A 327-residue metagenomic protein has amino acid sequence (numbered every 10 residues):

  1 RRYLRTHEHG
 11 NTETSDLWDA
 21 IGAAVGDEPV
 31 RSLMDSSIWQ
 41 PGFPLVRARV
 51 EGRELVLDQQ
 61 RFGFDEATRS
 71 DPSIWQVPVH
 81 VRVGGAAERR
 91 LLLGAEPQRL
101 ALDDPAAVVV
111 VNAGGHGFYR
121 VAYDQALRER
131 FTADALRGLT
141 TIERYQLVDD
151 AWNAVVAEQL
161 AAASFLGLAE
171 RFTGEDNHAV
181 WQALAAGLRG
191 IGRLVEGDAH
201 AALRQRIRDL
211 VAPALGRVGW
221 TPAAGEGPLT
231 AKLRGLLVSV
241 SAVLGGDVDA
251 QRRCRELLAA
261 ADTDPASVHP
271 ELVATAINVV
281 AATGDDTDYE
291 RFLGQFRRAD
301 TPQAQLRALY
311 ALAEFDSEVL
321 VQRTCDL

Functional and structural regions predicted by a protein language model:
R2-L327: Non-catalytic accessory/interaction domains
